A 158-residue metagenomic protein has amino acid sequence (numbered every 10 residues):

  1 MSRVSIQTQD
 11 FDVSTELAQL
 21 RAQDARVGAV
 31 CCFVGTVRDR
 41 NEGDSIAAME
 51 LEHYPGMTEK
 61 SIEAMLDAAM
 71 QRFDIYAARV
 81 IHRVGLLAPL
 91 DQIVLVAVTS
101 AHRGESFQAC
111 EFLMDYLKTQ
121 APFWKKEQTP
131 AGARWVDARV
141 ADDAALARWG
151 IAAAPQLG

Functional and structural regions predicted by a protein language model:
M1-I93, F107-E111, D115-G158: N-terminal, polar/charged subdomain of small-to-medium soluble alpha/beta proteins
I93-S100: Short glycine-rich or small-residue beta-strand-to-loop segments that form or flank ligand, phosphate, metal/Fe-S
